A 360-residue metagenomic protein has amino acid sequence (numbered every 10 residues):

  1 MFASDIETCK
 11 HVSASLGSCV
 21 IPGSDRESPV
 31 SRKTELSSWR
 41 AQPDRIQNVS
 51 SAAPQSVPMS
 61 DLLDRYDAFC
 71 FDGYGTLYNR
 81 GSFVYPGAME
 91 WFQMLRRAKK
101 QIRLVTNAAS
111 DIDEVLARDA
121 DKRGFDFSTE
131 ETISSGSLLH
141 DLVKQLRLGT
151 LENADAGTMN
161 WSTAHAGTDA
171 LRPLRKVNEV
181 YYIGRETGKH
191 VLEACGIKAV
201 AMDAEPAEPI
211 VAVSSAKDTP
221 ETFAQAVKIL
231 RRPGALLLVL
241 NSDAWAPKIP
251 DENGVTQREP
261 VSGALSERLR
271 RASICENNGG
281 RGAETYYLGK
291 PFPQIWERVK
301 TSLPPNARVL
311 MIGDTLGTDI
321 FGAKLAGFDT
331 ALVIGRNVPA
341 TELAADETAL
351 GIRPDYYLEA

Functional and structural regions predicted by a protein language model:
F2, C9, S13-I21, R32-G73 (+6 more regions): Asp-based, Mg2+/Mn2+-dependent phosphohydrolase catalytic module
T8, E27-S28: Short linear/disordered segments characteristic of secreted peptide precursors and small low-complexity proteins
S137: Residue-level detection of the helix-turn-helix DNA-binding "recognition helix"
